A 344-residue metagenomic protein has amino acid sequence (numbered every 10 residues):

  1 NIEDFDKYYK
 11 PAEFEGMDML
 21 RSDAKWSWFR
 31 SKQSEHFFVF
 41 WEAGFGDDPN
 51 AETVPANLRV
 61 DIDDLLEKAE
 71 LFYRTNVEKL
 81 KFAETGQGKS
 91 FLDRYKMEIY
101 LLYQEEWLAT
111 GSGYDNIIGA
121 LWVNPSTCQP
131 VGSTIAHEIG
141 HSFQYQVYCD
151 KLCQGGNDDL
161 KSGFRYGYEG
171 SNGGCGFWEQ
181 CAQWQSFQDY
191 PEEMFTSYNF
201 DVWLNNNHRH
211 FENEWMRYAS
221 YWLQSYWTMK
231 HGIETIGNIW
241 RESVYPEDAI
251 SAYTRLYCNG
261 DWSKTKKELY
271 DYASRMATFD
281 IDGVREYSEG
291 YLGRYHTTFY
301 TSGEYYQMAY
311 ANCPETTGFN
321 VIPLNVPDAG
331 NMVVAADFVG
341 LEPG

Functional and structural regions predicted by a protein language model:
N1-I118, P125-I139, F143-G155, V333: Zn2+-dependent metallopeptidase catalytic core
F14, D18-L20, G46-A56, K151-S171 (+4 more regions): Surface-exposed intrinsically disordered loops and tails
E52-D64, W122-P130, Y166-N172, N207-E214 (+1 more regions): Second-shell loop/turn segments in exported
D61, L65-F72, V131-I139, F177-C181 (+5 more regions): Stable alpha-helical elements in mature extracytoplasmic
E78-K96, K151-N157, Y168-C175, F195-D201 (+2 more regions): Surface-exposed patches in mature extracellular/periplasmic domains of secreted proteins
A120-N205, A219: Zinc-dependent metallopeptidase catalytic helix centered on the HExxH motif and its immediate flanking segment
D201-F279: Active-site-proximal alpha-helical
P246-G344: Beta/coil-rich, acidic/histidine-enriched accessory regions frequently appended to metallopeptidases
